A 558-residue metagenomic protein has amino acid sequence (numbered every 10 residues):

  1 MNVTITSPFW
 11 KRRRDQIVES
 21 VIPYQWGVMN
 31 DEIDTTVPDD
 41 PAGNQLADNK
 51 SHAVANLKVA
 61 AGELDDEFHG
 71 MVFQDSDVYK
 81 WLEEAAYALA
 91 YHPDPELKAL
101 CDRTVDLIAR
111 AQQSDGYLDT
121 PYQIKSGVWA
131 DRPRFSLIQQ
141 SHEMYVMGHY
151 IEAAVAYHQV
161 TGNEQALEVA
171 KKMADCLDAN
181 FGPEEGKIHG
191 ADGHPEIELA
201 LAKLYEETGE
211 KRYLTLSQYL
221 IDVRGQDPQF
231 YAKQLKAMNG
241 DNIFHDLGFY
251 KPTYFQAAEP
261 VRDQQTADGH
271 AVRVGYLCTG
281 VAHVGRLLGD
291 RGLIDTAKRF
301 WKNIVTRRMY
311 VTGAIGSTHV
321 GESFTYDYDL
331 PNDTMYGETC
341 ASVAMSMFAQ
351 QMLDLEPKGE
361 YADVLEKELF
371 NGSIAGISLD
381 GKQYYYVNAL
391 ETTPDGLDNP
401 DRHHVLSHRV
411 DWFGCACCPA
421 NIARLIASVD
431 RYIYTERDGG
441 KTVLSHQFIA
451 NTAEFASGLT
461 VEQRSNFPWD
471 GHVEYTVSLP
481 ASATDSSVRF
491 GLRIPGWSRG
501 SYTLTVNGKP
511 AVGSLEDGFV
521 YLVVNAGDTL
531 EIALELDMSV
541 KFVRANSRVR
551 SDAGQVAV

Functional and structural regions predicted by a protein language model:
M1-V558: Glycan-recognition and catalytic cores of secretory/periplasmic carbohydrate-active enzymes
